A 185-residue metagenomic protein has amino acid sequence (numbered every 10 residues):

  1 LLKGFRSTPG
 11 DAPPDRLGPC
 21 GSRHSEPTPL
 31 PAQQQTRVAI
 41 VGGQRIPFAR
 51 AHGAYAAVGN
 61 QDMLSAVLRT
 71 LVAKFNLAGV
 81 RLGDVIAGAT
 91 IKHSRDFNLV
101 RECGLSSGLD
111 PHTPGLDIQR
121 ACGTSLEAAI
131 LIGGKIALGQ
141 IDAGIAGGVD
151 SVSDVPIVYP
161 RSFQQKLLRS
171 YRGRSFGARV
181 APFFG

Functional and structural regions predicted by a protein language model:
L2-R6, G10-V38, R50-R81, D96-F97 (+1 more regions): Acyl-thioester C-C bond-transforming condensing/cleaving domain
G43-P47: Short polar catalytic/cofactor-binding loops
V85-A89: Short glycine-rich or small-residue beta-strand-to-loop segments that form or flank ligand, phosphate, metal/Fe-S
T90-D96: Short helix-coil transition sites and intra-membrane helix breaks within transmembrane domains of multi-pass
